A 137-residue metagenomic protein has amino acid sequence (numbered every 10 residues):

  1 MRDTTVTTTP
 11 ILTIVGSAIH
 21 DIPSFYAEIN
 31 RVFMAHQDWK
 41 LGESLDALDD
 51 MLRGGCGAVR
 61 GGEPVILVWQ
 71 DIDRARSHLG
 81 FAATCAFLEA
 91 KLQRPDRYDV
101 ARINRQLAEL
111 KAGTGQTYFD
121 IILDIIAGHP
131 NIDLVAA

Functional and structural regions predicted by a protein language model:
M1-E43, A47-D49, G54-A137: N-terminal intrinsically disordered, low-complexity segments enriched in P/E/S/T
